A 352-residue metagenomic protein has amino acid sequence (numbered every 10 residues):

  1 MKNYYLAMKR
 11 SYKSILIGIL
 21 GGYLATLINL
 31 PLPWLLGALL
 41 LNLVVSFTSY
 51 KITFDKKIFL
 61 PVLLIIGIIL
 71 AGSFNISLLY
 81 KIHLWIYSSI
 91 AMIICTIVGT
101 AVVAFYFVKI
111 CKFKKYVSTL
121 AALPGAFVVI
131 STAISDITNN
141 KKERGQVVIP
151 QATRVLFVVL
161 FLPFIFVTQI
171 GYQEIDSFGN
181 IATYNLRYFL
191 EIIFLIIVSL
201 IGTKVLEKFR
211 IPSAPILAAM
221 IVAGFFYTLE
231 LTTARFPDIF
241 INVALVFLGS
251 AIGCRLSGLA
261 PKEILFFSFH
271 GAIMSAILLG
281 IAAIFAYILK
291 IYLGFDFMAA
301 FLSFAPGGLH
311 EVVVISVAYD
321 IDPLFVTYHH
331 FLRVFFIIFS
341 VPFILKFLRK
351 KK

Functional and structural regions predicted by a protein language model:
R10-I17, F74-F105, I192, N242-V243 (+1 more regions): Entry/N-cap segments of selected transmembrane alpha helices and their immediately preceding amphipathic helices
I15, I19, L24, F166-L229: Core mid-bundle transmembrane helix pairs that form the ion/substrate translocation pathway in diverse multi-pass
L24-L40, F59-V62, W85-T96, S118-A122 (+3 more regions): Structural signature of hydrophobic alpha-helical transmembrane segments
L39-W85, V222-L229, D238-I264: Hydrophobic transmembrane alpha-helices of secondary-active transporters and Na+-translocating membrane complexes
D55-G67, I86-A91, K112-L123, V148-T153 (+3 more regions): Cytoplasmic-side transmembrane-helix entry/capping segments in multi-pass membrane proteins
I76-L84, Q169-R187, L229-F236, K262-E263 (+2 more regions): Membrane-interface helix termini and inter-helical loops of multi-pass transporters
C95, G125-F127, V147-I170, I281 (+2 more regions): Membrane-embedded alpha-helical segments of transport systems, primarily multispan ion/solute transporters
F107-T153, D296-H330: Alpha-helical membrane segments and immediately flanking helix-loop junctions that form or couple to the substrate/ion
